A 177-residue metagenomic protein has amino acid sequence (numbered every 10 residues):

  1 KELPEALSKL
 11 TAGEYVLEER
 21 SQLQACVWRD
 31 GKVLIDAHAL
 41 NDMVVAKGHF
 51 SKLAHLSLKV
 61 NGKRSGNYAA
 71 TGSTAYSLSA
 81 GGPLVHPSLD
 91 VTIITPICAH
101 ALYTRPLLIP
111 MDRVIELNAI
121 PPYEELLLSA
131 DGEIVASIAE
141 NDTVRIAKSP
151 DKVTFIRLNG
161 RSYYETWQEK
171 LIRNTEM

Functional and structural regions predicted by a protein language model:
K1-Y68: Catalytic core of DAGKc-family lipid kinases
E14-Y15, I35, L84, L107 (+2 more regions): Short secondary-structure boundary/capping segments
E19-L23, A39-N41, K52-L56, T74 (+4 more regions): A generic structural signal for short beta-strands and their flanking turns/coil linkers
V27-G31, L58-G62, P96, A119-P121 (+2 more regions): Short acidic, glycine-rich loop/turn motifs
V27-R29, H49, A70-S73, C98-A99 (+1 more regions): Glycine-rich beta-alpha junction loops
V45, R105-M177: ATP/nucleoside-binding phosphotransfer catalytic cores, i.e., glycine-rich phosphate-binding loops
L53, N67-Y103: Gly/Ser/Thr-rich active-site loops/lids in small-molecule metabolic enzymes that frequently grip phosphoryl groups
L58, T74, P83, L126 (+1 more regions): Short beta-strand segments in beta-sandwich/barrel cores
